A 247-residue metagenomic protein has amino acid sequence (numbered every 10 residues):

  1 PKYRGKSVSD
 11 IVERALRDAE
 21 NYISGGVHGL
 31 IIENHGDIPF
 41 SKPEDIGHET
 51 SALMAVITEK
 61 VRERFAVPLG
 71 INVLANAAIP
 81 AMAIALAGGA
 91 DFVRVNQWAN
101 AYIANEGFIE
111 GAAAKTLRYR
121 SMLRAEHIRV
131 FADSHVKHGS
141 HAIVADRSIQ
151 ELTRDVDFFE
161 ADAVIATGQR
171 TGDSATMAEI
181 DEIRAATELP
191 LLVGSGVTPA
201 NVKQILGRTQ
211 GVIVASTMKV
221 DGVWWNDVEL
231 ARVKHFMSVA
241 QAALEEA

Functional and structural regions predicted by a protein language model:
P1-E44, E49-P68, N76-L189, V193 (+3 more regions): Alpha/beta enzyme core
